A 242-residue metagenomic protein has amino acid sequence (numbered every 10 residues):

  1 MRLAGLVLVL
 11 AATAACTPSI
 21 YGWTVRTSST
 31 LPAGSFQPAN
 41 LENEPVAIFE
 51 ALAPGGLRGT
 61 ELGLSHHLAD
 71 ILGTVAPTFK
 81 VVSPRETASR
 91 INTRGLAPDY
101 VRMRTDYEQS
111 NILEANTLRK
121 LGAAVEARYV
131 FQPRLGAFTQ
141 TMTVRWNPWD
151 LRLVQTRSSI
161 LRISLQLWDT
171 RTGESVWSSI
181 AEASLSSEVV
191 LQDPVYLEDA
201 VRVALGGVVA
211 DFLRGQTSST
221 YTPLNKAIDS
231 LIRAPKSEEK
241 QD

Functional and structural regions predicted by a protein language model:
M1-C16: Sec-dependent bacterial lipoprotein signal peptides
C16-E44, A124-V125, L135-Q140, L153-D242: C-terminal/domain-edge helix-coil "capping" segments
N43-R134, T170, S178, V203 (+1 more regions): N-terminal segment of the mature soluble domain
R58, M142-T143: Short glycine-/acidic-enriched loop or helix-start segments at secondary-structure transitions that form or flank
R90, Q140-T141: Short secondary-structure boundary/hinge segments and terminal tails
R102-T105, L151-Q155: Short, structured secondary-structure boundary patches
V144-W149: Outer-membrane beta-barrel translocator domains and adjoining extracellular loop/strand segments of Gram-negative
